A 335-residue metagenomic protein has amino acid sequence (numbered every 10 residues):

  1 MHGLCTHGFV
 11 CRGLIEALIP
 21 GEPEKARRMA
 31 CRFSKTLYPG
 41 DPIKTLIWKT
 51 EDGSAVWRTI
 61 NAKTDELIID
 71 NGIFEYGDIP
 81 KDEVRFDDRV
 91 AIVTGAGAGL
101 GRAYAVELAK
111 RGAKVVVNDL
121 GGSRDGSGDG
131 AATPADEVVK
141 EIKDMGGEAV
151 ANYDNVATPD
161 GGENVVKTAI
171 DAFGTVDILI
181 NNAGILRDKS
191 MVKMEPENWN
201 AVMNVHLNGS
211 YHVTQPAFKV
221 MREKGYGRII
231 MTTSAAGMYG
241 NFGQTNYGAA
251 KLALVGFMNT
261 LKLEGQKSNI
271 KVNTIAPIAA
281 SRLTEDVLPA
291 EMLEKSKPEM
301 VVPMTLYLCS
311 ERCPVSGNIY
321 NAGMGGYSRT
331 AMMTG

Functional and structural regions predicted by a protein language model:
R28, F33-G40, K44-D82: HotDog/MaoC-like acyl-thioester-processing domains
E83-V116: Canonical Rossmann dinucleotide-binding motif of NAD(H)/NADP(H)-dependent dehydrogenases/reductases, specifically
M145-E148, T168-N181, R187, Y226 (+1 more regions): A glycine-rich helix->loop->beta "capping" turn within Rossmann-like NAD(P)(H)-dependent oxidoreductase domains
S190-M191, E195-N200: Substrate-binding pocket helix/loop in short-chain dehydrogenase/reductase
T214, A250: Active-site helix of classical SDR
S234: Residue(s) in the substrate-gating loop at a strand-loop-helix junction that position the organic substrate next
T274, M292-G335: C-terminal helical subdomain
